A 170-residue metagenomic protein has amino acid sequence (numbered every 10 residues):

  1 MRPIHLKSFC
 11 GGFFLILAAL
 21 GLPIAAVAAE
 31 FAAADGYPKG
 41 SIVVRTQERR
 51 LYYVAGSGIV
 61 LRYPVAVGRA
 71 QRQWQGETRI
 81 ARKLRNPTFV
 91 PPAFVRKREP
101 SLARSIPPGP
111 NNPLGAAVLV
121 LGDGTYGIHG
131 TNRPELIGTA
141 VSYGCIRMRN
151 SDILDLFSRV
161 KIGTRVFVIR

Functional and structural regions predicted by a protein language model:
R2-F13: Bacterial N-terminal signal peptides that target proteins for export
G11-G21: Bacterial N-terminal signal peptides
L22-A28: Sec/Tat signal peptide C-region and signal peptidase I cleavage site
A28-T46: Short N-terminal segments immediately surrounding and downstream of signal-peptide cleavage
F31-A33, Y37, S57, R62 (+3 more regions): Exported/periplasmic cell-wall-interacting domains
V43-R45, Y52-Y53, R147: Structural recognition of beta-strand segments within beta-rich domains
Y52-Y53, T88-P91, H129: Short, solvent-exposed loop/turn elements at domain surfaces
